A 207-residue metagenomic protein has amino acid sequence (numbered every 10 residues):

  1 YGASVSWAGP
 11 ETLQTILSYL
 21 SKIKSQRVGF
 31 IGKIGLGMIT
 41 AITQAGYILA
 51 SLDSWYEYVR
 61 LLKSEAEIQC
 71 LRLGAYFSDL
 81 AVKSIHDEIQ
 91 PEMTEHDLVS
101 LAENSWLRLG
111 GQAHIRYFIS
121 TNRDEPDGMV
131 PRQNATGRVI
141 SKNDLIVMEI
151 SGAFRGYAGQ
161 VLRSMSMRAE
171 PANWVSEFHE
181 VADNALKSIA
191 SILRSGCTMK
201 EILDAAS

Functional and structural regions predicted by a protein language model:
Y1-S207: Active-site neighborhoods and metal-handling regions in enzymes and metal-associated proteins
